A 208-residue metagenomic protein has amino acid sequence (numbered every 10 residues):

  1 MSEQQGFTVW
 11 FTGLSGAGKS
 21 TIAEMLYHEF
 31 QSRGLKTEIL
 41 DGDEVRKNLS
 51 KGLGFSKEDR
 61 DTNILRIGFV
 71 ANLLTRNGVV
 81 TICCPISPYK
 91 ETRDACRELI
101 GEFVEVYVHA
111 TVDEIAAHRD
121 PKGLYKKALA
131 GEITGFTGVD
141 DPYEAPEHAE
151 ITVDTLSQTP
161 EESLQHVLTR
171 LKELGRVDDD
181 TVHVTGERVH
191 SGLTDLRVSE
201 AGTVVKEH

Functional and structural regions predicted by a protein language model:
M1-T8: Extreme N-terminal, non-catalytic leader segments that precede Walker-type/kinase nucleotide-binding cores
F11: Hydrophobic anchor at the beta1->P-loop junction of P-loop NTPases
S15: The conserved Walker
K19: Conserved lysine of the Walker
A23-F69, R76: Conserved substrate/cofactor phosphate-moiety recognition/catalytic segment in nucleotide-dependent phosphotransferases
N48, G52-G54, A71-L129, G135: ATP-dependent NMP and nucleoside kinases share a basic, alpha-helical "lid"
H109, A117-H166, L174-G186, H190-G192: Small-molecule kinase domains that catalyze NTP-dependent phosphoryl transfer to phosphate-bearing small molecules
R197-V198, V204-K206: Short linear proline/tyrosine/threonine-rich motifs used for host-factor recruitment and membrane trafficking/assembly
